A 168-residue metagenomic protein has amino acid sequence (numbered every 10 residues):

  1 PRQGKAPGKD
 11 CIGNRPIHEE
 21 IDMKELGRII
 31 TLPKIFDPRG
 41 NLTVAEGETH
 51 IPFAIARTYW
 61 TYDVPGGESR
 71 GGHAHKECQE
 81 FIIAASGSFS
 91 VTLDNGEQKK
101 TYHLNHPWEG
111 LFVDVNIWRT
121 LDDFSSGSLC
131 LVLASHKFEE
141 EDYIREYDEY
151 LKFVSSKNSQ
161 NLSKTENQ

Functional and structural regions predicted by a protein language model:
P1-D22: Short, Lys/Arg-enriched N-terminal segments with co-localized hydrophobic residues within the first ~10-30 amino acids
E20-E109, S126-G127, V132-L133, F138-Q168: Non-catalytic, conserved peripheral segments adjacent to functional cores
H106-G110, N116-W118, D122: Well-ordered alpha/beta subsegment
